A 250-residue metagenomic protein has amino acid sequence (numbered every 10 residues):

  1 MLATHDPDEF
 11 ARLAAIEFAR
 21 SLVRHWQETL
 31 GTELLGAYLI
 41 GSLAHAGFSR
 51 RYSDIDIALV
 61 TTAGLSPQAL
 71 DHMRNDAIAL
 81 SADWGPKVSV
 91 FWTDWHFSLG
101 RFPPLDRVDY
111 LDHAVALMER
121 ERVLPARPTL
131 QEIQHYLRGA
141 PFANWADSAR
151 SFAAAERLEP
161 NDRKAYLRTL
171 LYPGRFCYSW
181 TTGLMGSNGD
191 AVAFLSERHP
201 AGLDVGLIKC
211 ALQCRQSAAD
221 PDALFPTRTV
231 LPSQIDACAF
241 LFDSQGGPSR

Functional and structural regions predicted by a protein language model:
M1-Y38, A69, S249-R250: Helical scaffold of the NTase/Pol beta-like nucleotidyltransferase catalytic core
L2-D8, A14, Q68-L170, F176: Conserved NTP/Mg2+-binding pocket subregion across the NTase superfamily
A14, F18, H72, T229-S233: Soluble or luminal CAZymes and related metallo-dependent hydrolases
W26, L30, L80, L195-S196: Broad structural signal for hydrophobic residues in well-ordered alpha-helices, predominantly aliphatic
G31, A82-G85, P200-A201: Residue-level recognition of short, structured coil/turn motifs that connect secondary structure elements
A37-A77, S89-W92: Catalytic metal-binding acidic patch
S42, T93-F97, L212, Q216: Residues that form or immediately flank small-molecule/cofactor binding pockets and catalytic motifs
E121-R250: Conserved nucleotidyltransferase catalytic core and NTase-mimicking acidic/glycine-rich helix/loop elements in nucleic
